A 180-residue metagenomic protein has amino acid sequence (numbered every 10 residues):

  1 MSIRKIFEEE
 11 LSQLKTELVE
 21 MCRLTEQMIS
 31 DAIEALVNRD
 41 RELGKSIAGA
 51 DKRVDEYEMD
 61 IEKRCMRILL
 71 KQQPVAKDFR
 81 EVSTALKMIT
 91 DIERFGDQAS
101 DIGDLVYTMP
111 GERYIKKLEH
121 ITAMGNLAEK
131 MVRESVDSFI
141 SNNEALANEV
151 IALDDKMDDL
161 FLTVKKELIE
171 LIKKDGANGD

Functional and structural regions predicted by a protein language model:
M1-D180: Cytosolic, long alpha-helical scaffolding segments
